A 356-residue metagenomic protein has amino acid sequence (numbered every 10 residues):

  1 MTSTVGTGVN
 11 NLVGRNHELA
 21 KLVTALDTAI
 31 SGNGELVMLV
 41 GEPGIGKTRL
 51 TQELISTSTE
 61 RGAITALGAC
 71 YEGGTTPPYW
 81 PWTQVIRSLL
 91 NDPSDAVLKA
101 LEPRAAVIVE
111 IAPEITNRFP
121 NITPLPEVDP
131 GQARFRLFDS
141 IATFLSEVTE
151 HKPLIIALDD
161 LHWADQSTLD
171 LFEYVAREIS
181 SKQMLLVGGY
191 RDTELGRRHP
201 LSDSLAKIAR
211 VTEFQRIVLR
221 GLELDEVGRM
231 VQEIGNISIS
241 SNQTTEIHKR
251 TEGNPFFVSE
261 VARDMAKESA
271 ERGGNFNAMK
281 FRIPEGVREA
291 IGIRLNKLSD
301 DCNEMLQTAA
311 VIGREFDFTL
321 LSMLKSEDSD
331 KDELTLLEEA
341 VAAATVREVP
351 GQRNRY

Functional and structural regions predicted by a protein language model:
M1-D27, I115-E127, R229, R282-R288 (+1 more regions): Conserved adenine-nucleotide phosphate-binding loops and their immediately adjacent elements
M1-V5, V40, I45, L50 (+3 more regions): Short secondary-structure boundary elements
S31-V37, K152: Pre-Walker A (Motif I) flank of P-loop NTPase domains
V40, A66-T75, R87, Y190 (+1 more regions): A short hydrophobic beta-strand->loop->alpha-helix junction that borders the nucleotide-binding pocket of P-loop NTPases
E42-T76: P-loop NTPase Walker A phosphate-binding motif
T59, Y79-I155, D203-E213, L222-Q232 (+2 more regions): Conserved Walker-type P-loop NTP-binding/catalytic site
S146-G189, S322: Conserved Walker B catalytic segment
L171-V218: Sensor-1/coupling segment of RecA-like P-loop NTPase cores
